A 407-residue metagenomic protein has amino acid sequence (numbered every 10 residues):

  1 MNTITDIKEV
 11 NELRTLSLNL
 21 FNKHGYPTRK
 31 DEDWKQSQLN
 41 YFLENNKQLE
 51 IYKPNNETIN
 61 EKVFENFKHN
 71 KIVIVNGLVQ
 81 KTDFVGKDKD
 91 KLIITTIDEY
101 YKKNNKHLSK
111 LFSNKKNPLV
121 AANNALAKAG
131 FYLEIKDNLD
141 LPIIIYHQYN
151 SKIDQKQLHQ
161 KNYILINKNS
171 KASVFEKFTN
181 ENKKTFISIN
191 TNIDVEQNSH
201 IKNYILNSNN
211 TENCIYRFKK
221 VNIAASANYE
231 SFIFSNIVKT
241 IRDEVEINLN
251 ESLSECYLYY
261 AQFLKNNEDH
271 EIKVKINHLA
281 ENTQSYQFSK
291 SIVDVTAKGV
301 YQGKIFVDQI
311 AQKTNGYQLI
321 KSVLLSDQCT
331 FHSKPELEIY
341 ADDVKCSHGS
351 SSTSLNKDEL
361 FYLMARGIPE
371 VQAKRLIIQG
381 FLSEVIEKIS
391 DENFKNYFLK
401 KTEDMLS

Functional and structural regions predicted by a protein language model:
M1-N124, A129, S291: N-terminal amphipathic, basic helical "cap/leader" segment at the start of enzyme domains
G25-K30, L382-D391: Short arginine-rich
W34, L376-I377: Residue-level "edge-of-site" marker
N40, N213, L382-S383: Short Asp/Glu-rich motifs
K87-I93, E99-F361, A365-I368, I389-S407: Conserved beta-strand/loop scaffold segments within soluble protein domains that form the structured core and edges
N356, I377-S383: Small/polar glycine-rich anion-binding or flexible loop at a beta-alpha turn
